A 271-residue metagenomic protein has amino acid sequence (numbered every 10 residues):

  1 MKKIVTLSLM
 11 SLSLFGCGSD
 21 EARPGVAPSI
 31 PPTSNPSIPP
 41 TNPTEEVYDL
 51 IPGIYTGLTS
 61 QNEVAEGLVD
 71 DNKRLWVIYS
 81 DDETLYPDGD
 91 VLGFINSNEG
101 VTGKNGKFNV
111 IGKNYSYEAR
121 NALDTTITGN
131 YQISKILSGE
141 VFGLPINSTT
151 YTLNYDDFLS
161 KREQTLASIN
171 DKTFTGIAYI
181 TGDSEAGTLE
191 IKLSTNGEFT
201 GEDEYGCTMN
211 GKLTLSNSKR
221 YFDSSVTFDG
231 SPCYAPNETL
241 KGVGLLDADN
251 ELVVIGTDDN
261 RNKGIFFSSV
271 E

Functional and structural regions predicted by a protein language model:
I4-G53, L159, S269-E271: Bacterial Sec-dependent N-terminal signal peptides
P39-A65, W76, L137-E185, V254 (+1 more regions): Tryptophan-anchored aromatic micro-motifs
I51-K104, A178-G230: N-terminal glycine/threonine-rich, aromatic-flanked beta-hairpin/loop signature
G57, R74-Y79, F108-G112, Y117 (+5 more regions): Short hydrophobic/aromatic-rich beta-strand segments that constitute the beta-sheet cores of beta-sandwich/beta-barrel
G67-V69, E99-G100, G129-Y131, N210-S216 (+2 more regions): Extended lipid/amphipathic-ligand handling interfaces
Y86-L137: Short N-terminal edge-element motif at the start of the domain
G106-T126, Y221-V243: An anionic, turn-rich surface loop/hairpin at beta-sheet edges that serves as a generic interaction/coordination patch
C233-E271: Hydrophilic extracytoplasmic domains
